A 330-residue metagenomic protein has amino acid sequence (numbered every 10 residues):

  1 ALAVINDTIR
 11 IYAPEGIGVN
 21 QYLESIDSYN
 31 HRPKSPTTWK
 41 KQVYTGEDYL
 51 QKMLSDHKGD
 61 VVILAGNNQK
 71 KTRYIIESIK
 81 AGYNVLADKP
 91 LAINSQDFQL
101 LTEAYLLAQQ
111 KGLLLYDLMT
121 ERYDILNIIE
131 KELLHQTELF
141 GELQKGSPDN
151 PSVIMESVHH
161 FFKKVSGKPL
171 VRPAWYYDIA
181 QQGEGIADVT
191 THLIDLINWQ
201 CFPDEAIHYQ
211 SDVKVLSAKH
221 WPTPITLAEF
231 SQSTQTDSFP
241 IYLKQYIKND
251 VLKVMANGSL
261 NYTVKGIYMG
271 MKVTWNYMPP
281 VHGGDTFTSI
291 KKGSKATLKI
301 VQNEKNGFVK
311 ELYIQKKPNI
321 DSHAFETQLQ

Functional and structural regions predicted by a protein language model:
A1-Y83, Q96-L118: N-terminal glycine-/serine-/threonine-rich beta1-alpha1-beta2 phosphate-ribose binding loop of Rossmann-like
L23-K40, D48-K52, G141-H159, Y209-S211 (+1 more regions): Short mixed-charge
T72, I76, Q99, D124-I128 (+1 more regions): A structural signal for well-ordered alpha-helical segments within the folded catalytic domains of diverse enzymes
G82, D88-P90: Short helix/strand-capping hinge loops at secondary-structure junctions that flank key functional elements
A92-P169: A contiguous active-site-proximal alpha/beta segment in oxidoreductase catalytic domains
H159-H160, Q315-Q330: Low-complexity, serine/threonine/proline-enriched polar segments
S166-G283: Rossmann-like dinucleotide-binding domain that binds NAD(P)(H)
V281-D321: C-terminal, active-site-flanking charged/polar segments
